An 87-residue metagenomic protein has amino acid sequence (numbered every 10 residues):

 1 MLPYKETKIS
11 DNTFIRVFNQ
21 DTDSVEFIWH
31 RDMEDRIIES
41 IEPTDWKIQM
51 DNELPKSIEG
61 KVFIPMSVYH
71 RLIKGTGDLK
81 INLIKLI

Functional and structural regions predicted by a protein language model:
M1-F18: Transition segment at domain starts
T13-D32, F63-S67: Conserved short histidine dyad/triad with adjacent acidic residue
R31-W46: Short, conserved beta-strand element in jelly-roll/cupin
I41, I48-Q49, I73, N82: Beta-strand residues in well-ordered beta-sheet regions across diverse protein folds
M50-Y69: Short acidic-glycine-tyrosine-enriched beta hairpin
P65-I87: Ligand-binding loop in jelly-roll beta-barrel domains
